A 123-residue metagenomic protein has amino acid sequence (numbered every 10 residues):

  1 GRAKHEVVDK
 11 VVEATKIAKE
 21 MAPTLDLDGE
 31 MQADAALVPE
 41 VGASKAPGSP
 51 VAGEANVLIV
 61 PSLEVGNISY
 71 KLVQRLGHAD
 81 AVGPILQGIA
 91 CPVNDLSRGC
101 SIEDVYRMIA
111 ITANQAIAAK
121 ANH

Functional and structural regions predicted by a protein language model:
G1, E13, I17, P39 (+4 more regions): C-terminal functional extensions of proteins
G1-E30, D34: Glycine-rich phosphate/diphosphate-binding loop of Rossmann-like nucleotide-binding domains
A3-V8, I68-L76: Glycine/threonine-rich flexible loop motifs
A22-L25, G53-N56, A81-V82, I89-C91: Short coil/turn connectors at secondary-structure junctions
Q32, G42-A52: A structured beta-alpha segment of the ubiquitous adenosine-cofactor-binding alpha/beta core
Q32, L63-E64: Anionic group-transfer/hydrolysis microenvironments
